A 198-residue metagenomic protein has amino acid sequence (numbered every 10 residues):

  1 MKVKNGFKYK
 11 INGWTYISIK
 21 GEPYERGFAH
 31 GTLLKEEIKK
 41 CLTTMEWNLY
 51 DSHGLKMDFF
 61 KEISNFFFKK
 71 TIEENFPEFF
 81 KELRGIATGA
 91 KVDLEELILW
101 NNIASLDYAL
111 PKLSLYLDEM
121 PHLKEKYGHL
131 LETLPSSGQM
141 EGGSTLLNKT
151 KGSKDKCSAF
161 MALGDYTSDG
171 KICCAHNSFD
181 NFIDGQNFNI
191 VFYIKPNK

Functional and structural regions predicted by a protein language model:
M1-K198: N-terminal mature-domain region immediately after signal-peptide cleavage in secreted/organellar precursors
